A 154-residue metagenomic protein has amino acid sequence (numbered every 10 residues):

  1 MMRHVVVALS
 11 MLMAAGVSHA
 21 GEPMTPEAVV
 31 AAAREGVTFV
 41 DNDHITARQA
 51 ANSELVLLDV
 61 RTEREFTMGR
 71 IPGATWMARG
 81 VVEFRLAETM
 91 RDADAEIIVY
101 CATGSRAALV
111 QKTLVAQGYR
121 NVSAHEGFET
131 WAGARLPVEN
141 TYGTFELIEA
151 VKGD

Functional and structural regions predicted by a protein language model:
R3-H4, H19-A51, L55, R64-E96 (+1 more regions): Rhodanese-like catalytic fold shared by cysteine-dependent sulfurtransferases and DSP/PTP-type phosphatases
V7-M11: Hydrophobic helical h-region of N-terminal Sec-dependent signal peptides in bacterial secretory/periplasmic proteins
A14-S18: N-terminal signal peptide c-region/cleavage motif recognized by signal peptidases
L57-D59: Structural scaffold elements adjacent to functional motifs in cytosolic proteins
Y100-C101: Short, surface-exposed ligand- or partner-binding patches at beta-edge/loop junctions that are enriched in aromatics
